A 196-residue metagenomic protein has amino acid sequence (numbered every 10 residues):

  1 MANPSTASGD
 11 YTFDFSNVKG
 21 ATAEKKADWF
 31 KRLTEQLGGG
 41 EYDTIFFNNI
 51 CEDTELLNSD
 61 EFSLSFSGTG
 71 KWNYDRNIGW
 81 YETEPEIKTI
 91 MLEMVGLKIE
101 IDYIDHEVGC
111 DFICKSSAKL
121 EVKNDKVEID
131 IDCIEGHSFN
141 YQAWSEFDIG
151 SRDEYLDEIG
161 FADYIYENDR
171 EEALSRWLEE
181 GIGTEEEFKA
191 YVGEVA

Functional and structural regions predicted by a protein language model:
M1-L37, V195: Short, extreme N-terminal segment that most often corresponds to the first beta-strand
K25-D28, R32, Y42, W177 (+1 more regions): N-terminal functional modules and adjacent low-complexity/disordered segments of proteins
K31-N48, E154: Short, cationic low-complexity segments
I45-A196: Charged interaction segments
